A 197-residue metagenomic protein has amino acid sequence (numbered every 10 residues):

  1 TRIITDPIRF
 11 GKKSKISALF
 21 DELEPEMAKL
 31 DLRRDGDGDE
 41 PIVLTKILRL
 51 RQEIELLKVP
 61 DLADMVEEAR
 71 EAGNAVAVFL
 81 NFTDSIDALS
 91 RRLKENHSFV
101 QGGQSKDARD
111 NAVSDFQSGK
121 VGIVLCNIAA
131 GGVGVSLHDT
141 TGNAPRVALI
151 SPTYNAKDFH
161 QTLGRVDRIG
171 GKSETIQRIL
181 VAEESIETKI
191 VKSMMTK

Functional and structural regions predicted by a protein language model:
T1-A75, L80-D84, A88-R92, K197: Interdomain linker/hinge connecting the two RecA-like lobes of the SF2 helicase core
D6-I8, V100-G102, L180: Hydrophobic residues at beta-strand termini and immediately following loops that shape nucleotide-binding pockets
A75-F79, D87-A88, K94-V133: Conserved helicase ATPase core of P-loop NTP-dependent helicases/translocases
S85-L89, V133-S136, D158, K189: Phosphate- and divalent-cation-binding pockets in alpha/beta enzyme and binding domains that engage nucleotide-derived
E95-N96, V121, T140-V147, G171-Q177: Short glycine-/polar-rich loops that comprise or flank the Walker A/P-loop and associated switch/sensor motifs
A129-I169: Conserved RecA-like helicase motor core of SF1/SF2 enzymes
Y154-K197: A conserved SF2-helicase RecA2
